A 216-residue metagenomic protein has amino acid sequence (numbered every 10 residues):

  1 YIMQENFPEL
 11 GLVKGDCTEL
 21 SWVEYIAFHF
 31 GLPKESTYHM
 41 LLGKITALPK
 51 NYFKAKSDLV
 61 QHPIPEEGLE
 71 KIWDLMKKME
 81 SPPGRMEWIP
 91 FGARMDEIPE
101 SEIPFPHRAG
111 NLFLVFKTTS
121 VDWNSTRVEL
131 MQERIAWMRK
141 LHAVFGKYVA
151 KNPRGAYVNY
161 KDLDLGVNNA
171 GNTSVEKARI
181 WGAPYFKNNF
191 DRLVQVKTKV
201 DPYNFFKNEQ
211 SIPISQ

Functional and structural regions predicted by a protein language model:
Y1-Q216: Soluble FAD-dependent oxygen oxidases
